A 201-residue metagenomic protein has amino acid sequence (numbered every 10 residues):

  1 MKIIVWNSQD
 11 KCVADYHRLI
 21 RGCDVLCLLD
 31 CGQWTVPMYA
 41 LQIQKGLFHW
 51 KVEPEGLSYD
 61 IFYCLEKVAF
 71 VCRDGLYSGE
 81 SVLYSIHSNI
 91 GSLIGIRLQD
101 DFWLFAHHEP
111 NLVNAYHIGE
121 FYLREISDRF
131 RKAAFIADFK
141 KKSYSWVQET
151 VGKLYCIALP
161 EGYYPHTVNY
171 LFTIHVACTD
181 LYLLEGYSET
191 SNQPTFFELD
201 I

Functional and structural regions predicted by a protein language model:
M1-R18, E66-I201: Active-site regions of metal-assisted phosphoester/phosphodiester hydrolases, unifying DNase/endonuclease modules
M1-S58, Q193-F196: N-terminal, active-site-proximal structural segment of metallo-dependent hydrolase catalytic domains
F62: Glycine/small-residue-rich loop that forms an oxyanion/phosphate-binding "nest" at active or ligand-binding sites
